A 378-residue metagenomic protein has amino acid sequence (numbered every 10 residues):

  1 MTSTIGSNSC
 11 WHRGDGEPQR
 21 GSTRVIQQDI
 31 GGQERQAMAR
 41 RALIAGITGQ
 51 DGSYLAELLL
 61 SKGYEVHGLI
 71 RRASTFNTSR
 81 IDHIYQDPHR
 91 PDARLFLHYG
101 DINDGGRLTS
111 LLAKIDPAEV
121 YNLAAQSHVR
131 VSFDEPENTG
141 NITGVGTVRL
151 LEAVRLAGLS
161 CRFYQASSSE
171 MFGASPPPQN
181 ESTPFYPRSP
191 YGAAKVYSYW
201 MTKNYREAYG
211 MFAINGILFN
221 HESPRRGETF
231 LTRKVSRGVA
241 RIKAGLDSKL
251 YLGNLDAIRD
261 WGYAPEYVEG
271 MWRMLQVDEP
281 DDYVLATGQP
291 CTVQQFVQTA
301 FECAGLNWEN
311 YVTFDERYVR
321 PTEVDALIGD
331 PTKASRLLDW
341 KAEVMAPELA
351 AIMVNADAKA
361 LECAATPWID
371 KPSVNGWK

Functional and structural regions predicted by a protein language model:
S7: Active-site-proximal region of nucleotide-activated glycan assembly enzymes, centered on histidine/acidic-rich loops
R20, R24-H221, P265, L275 (+2 more regions): N-terminal Rossmann-like NAD(P)+-binding domain of SDR-like oxidoreductases, especially those catalyzing
L55, L59-K62, G68, A73-F76 (+3 more regions): C-terminal substrate-binding subdomain of Rossmann-fold SDR/epimerase-dehydratase oxidoreductases
